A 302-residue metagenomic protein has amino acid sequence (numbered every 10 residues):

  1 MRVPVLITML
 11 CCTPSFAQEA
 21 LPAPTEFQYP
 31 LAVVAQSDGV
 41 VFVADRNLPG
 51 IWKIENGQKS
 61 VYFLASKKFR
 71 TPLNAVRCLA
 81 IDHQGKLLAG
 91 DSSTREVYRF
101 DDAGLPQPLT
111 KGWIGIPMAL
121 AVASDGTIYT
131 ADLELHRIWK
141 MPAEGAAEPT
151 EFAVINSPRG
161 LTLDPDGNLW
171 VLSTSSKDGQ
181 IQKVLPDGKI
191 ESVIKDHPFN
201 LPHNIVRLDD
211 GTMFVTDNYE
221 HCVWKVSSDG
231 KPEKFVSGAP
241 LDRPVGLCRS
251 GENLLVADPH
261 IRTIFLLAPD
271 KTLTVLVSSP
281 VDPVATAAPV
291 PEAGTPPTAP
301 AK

Functional and structural regions predicted by a protein language model:
P4-P14: Bacterial N-terminal signal peptides
Q18-A44, L48-W52: An edge-strand/N-cap motif at the start of beta-rich repeat modules
Q18-P24, S60-F69, L105-K111, A147-F152 (+3 more regions): A short beta-strand motif characteristic of beta-propeller blades
P24-D38, F69-Q84, G112-D125, I155-G167 (+5 more regions): Beta-rich, blade/repeat-based domains predominating in secreted/periplasmic proteins but also intracellular
V41-N47, L87-S93, I128-E134, L169-S176 (+2 more regions): Conserved beta-strand positions in repeat-built beta-propeller and related beta-rich domains
G50-W52, E96-Y98, R137-K140, Q180-Q182 (+2 more regions): A short loop-to-beta-strand structural motif that recurs across blades of beta-propeller domains
I54-Q58, F100-L105, M141-A146, V184-K189 (+2 more regions): Short loop/turn segments that connect beta-strands within beta-propeller blades
G57-Y98: Mid-chain, structured segments of secreted extracytoplasmic proteins
